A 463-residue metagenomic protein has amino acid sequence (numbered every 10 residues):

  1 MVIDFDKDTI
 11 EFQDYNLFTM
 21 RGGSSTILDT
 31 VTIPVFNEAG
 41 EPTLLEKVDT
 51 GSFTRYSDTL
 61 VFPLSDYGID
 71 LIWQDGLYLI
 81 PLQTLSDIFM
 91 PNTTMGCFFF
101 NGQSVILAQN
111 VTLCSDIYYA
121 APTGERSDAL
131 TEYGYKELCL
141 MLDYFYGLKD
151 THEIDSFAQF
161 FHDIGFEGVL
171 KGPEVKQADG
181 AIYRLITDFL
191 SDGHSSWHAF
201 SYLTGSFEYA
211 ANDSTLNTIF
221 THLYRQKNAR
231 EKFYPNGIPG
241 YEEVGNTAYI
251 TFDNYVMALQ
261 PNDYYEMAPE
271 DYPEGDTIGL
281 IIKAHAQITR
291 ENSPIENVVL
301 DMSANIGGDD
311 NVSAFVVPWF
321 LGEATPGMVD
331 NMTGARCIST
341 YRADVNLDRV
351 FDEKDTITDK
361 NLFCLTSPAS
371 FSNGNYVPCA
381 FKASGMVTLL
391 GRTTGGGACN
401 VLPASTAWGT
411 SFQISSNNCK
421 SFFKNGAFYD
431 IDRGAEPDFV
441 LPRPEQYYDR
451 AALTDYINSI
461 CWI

Functional and structural regions predicted by a protein language model:
K7-V298, M302-I306, N311-F315, G322-M328 (+4 more regions): Flexible, low-complexity junctional segments that flank or bridge functional domains
T112-E125, E132-Y135, C139, S293-P294 (+1 more regions): C-terminal "post-core" interaction segments
